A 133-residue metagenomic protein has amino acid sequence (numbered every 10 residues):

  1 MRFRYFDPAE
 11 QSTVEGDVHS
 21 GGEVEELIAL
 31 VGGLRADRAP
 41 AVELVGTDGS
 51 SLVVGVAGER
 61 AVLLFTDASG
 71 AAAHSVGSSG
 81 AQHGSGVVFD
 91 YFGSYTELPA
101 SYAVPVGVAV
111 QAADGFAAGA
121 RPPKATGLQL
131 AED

Functional and structural regions predicted by a protein language model:
M1-G33, L64-D133: Acidic, proline/glycine-rich low-complexity IDRs
G33-A71: Amphipathic, interaction-prone secondary-structure segments
